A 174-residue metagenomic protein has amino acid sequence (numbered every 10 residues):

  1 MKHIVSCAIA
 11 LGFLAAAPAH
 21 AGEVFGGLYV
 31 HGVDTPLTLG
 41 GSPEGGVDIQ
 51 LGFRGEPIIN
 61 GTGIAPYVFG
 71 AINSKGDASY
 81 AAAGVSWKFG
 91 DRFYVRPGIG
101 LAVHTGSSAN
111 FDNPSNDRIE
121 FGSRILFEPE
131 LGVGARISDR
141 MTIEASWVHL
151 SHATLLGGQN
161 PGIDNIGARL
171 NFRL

Functional and structural regions predicted by a protein language model:
M1-G22: Cleavable N-terminal export/targeting peptides
V24, I58-I64, F93-V95, D139-A145: Repeated loop/turn-to-beta-strand initiation elements of outer-membrane beta-barrel proteins
V24-P36, T62-S74, W147-S151: Transmembrane beta-strand segments that form the barrel wall of outer-membrane beta-barrel proteins
L28-E44, R96-G134, M141-E144: Outer-membrane beta-barrel translocator/channel fold
G32-T38, I59, S74-A78, V103-A109 (+1 more regions): Gram-negative outer-membrane beta-barrel proteins
P43-I49, D77-A81, I125-P129, G162-I166: Residues that define the transmembrane beta-barrel architecture of outer-membrane proteins
Q50-R54, G84-S86, G132, R169-N171: Outer-membrane beta-barrel architecture
A135, G162-L174: Outer-membrane beta-barrel "beta-signal"
